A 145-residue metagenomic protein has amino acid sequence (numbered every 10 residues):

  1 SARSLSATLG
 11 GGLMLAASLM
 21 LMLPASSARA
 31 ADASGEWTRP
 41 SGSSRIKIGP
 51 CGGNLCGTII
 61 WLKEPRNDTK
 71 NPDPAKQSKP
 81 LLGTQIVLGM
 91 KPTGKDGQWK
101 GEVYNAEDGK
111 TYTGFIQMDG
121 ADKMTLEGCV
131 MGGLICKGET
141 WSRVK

Functional and structural regions predicted by a protein language model:
S1-L15: Bacterial N-terminal signal peptides that target proteins for export
M14, M20-M22: Threonine-centered tandem repeat motifs in low-complexity domains
A16-A17, A28: Cleavable N-terminal signal peptides
L23-A30: Sec/Tat signal peptide C-region and signal peptidase I cleavage site
A33-S34, P40-T113: Central antiparallel beta-sheet cores of small beta-barrel/beta-sandwich binding domains
A106, Q117, V130-G132: Short polar/acidic secondary-structure junctions
F115, M124-E127: Conserved interaction-surface patches within small, structured recognition/assembly domains
K123, V130-K145: Edge beta-strand at a domain terminus
